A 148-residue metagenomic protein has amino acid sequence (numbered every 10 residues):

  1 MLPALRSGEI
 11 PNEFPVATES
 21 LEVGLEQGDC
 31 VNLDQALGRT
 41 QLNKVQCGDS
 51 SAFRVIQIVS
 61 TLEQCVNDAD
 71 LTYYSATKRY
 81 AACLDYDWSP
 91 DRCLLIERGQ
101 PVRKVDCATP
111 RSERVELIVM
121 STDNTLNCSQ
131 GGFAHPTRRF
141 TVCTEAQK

Functional and structural regions predicted by a protein language model:
A4-K148: Primary mode marks residue(s) on the alpha4-beta5-alpha5 output face of response regulator receiver
